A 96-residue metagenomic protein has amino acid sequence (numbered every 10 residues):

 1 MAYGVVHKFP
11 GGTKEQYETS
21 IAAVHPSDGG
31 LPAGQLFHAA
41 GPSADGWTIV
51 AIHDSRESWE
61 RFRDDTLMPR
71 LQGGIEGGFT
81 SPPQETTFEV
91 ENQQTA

Functional and structural regions predicted by a protein language model:
M1-V50, D54-P69, G77-A96: Short S/T/G/P-rich N-terminal loop/turn motif that feeds into the first structured element of a domain
